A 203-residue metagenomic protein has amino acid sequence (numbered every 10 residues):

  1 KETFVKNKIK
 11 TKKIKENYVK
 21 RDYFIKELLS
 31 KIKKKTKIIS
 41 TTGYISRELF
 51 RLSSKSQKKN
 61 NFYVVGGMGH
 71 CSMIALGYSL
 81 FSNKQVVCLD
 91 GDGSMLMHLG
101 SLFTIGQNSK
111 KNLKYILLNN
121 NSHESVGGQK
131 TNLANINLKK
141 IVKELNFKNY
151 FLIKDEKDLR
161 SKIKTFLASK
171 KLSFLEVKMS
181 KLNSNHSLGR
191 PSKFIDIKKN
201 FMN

Functional and structural regions predicted by a protein language model:
K1, I38-T42, Y63-V65, C88 (+1 more regions): General beta-strand structural signal in soluble alpha/beta enzymes
K1, I39-T41, L89-D90, Y115-N119 (+1 more regions): Short beta-strand segments
K1-S30, K34, K55-S56, A168-N203: Glycine/aspartate-rich loop-and-adjacent alpha/beta segment that forms the canonical ThDP
N17-D22, G93-H98, D155-K157: Active-site glycine- and acidic-residue-rich loops that bind and position anionic ligands or nucleotide-like cofactors
K37, T41-K55: Catalytic donor nucleotide-activated moiety binding site of glycosyltransferases and closely related
F50-N120: Thiamine diphosphate
Q129-T165: Conserved thiamine diphosphate
